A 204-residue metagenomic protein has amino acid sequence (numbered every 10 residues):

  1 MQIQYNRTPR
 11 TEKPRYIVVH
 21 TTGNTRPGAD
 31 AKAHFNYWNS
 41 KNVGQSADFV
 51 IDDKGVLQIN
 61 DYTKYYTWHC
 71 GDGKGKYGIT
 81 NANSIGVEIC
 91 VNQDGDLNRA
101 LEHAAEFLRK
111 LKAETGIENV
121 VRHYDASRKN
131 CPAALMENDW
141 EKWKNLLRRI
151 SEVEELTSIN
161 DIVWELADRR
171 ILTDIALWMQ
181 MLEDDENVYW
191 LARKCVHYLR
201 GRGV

Functional and structural regions predicted by a protein language model:
M1-T80, E141: N-terminal catalytic cores of peptidoglycan-degrading enzymes
N6-I17, A82, C90-D161: Basic/polar, cationic surfaces and motifs that engage anionic cell-wall and phosphate/carboxylate ligands
N24, K54, N92, R109 (+1 more regions): Residue-level marker of positions within ordered structural domains that often coincide with functionally constrained
Y37, L146, E165: Residues that form generic nucleotide/phosphate-binding pockets
D61, R109-G116, R148, D168-I171 (+1 more regions): Sec-exported extracytoplasmic/periplasmic mature domains
I79-A82, R170: A structural motif
E152-V204: Short, solvent-exposed alpha-helical surface patches in non-cytosolic proteins
